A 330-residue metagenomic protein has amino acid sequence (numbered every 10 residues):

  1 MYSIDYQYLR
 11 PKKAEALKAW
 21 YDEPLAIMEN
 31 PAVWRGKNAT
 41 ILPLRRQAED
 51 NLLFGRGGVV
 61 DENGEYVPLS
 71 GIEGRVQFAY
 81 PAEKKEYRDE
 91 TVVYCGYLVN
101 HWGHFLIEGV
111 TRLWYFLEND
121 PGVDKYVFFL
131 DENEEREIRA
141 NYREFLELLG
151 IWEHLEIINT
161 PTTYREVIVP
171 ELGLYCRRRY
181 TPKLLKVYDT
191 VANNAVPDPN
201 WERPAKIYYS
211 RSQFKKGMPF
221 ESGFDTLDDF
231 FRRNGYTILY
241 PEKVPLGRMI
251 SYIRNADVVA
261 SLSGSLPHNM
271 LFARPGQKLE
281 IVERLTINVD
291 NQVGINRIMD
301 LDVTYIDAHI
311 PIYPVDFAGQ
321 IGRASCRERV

Functional and structural regions predicted by a protein language model:
M1-R329: The feature primarily captures lumenal catalytic ectodomains of type II secretory-pathway glycosyltransferases
